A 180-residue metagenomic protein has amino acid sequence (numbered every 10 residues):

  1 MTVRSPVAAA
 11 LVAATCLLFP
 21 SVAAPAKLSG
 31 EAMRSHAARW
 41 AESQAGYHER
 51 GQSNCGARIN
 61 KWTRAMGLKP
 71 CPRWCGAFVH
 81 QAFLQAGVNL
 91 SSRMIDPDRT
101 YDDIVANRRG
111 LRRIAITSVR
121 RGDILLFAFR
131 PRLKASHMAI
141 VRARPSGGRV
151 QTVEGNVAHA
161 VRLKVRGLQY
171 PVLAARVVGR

Functional and structural regions predicted by a protein language model:
R4-N54, R149, V165-R180: Intrinsically disordered, low-complexity, Pro/Ser/Thr/Asn/Gly/Ala-rich spacer/linker segments adjacent to signal
A26-S92: N-terminal capping segments
G30-R34, A38-R39, N89-H159: ...with weaker cross-activation on analogous glycine-rich loops/strands in unrelated enzymes
H48, H159-A160: Short, acidic Gly/Pro/Ser/Thr-rich loop/turn segments
P72, G155-H159, Y170-A175: Short C-terminal domain-edge/linker segments immediately following a structured domain
R130, K164-V165: Short, exposed beta-strand-loop hairpins at the edges of beta-sheets in extracellular/periplasmic proteins
